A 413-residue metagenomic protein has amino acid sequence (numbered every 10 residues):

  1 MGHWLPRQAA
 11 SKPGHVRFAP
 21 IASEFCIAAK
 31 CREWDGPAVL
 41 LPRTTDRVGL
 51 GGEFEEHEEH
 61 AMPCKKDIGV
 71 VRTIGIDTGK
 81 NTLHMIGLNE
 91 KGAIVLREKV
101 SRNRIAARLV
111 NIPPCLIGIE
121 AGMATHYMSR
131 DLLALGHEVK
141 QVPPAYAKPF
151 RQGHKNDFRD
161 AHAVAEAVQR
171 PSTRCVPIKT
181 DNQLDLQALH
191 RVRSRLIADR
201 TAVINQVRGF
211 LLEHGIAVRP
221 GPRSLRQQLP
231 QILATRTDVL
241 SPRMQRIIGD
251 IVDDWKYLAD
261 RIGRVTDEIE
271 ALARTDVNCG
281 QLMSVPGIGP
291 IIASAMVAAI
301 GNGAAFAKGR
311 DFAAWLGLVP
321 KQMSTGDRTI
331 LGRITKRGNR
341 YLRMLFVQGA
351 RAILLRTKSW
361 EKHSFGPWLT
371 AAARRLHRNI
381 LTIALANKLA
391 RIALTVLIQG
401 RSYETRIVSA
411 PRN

Functional and structural regions predicted by a protein language model:
G2-A10: Extreme N-terminal basic, low-complexity initiation segments that serve as generic localization/processing leaders
V16-A19: Short hydrophobic alpha-helical segments enriched in small aliphatic residues
W34-N413: A detector of single, family-specific signature residues that are central to catalytic or substrate-handling motifs
